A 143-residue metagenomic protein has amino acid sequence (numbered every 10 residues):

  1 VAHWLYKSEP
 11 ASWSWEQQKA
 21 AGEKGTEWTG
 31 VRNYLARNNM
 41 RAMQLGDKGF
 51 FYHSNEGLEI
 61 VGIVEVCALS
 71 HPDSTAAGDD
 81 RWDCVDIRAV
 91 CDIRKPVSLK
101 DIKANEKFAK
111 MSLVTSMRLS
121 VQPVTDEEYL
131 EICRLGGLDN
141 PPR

Functional and structural regions predicted by a protein language model:
V1-L45, D139: Compositionally biased, charged N-terminal/linker segments
K7-E9, V90, V124: Structured loops at beta-to-helix junctions and adjacent beta-edge loops in soluble globular domains
A11-W13, R94, E131: Short, acidic Gly/Pro/Ser/Thr-rich loop/turn segments
Q17, P96-I102, C133-L135: Short, charged, solvent-exposed linker or helix-capping segments at domain edges/interfaces that act as flexible hinges
Y52-L58: Short, charged beta-turn/beta-strand-edge "cap" motif at the junction between a beta-strand and an adjacent loop
V61-V121: Aromatic- and Lys/Arg-enriched surface recognition patch
V124-R143: Charged phosphate-binding loop/patch that engages nucleotide di/tri-phosphates or the phosphate backbone of nucleic
